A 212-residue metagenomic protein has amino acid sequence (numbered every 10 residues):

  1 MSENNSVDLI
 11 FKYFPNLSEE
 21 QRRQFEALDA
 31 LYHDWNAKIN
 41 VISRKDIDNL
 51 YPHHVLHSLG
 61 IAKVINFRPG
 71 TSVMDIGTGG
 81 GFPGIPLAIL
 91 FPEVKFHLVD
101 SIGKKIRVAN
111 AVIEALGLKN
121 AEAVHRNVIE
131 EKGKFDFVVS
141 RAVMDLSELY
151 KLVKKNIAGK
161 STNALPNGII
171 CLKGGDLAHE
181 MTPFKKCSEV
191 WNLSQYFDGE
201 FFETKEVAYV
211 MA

Functional and structural regions predicted by a protein language model:
M1-M74, K104-A121: Class I SAM-dependent transferase core
L59-S140, Y150: Conserved SAM/SAH cofactor-binding pocket of Class I
A115-L118, A158-N163: Arginine/glycine-rich "motif VI" loop of SF2 helicases in the C-terminal RecA-like domain
R126, V153, L172-G175: Non-DNA-binding regulatory cores of transcription-related proteins, predominantly C-terminal effector-binding
A142-D145, L177: Short glycine-rich anion-binding loops that position phosphate/pyrophosphate groups of nucleotides and phosphorylated
L146-I157: A short, conserved alpha-helix within the catalytic core of class I
S161-D176: Conserved beta-strand signature within the Rossmann-like core of class I S-adenosyl-L-methionine
G174-A212: Active-site capping/gating segments
